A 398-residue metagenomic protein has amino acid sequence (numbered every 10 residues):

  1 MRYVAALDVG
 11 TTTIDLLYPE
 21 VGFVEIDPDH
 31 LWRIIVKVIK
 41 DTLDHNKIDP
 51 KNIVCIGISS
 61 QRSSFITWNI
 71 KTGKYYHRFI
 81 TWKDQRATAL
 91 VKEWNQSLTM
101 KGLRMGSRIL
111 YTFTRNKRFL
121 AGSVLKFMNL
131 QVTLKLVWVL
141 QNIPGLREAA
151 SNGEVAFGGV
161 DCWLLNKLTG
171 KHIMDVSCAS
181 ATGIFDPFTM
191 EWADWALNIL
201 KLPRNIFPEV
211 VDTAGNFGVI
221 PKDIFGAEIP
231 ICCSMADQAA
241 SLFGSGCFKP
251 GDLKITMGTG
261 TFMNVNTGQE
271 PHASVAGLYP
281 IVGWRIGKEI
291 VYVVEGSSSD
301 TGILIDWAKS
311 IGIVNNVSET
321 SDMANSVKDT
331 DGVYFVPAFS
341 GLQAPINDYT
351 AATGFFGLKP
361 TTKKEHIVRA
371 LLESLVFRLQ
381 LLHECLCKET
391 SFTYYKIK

Functional and structural regions predicted by a protein language model:
M1-R78, A89, E209, F225-C233: N-terminal glycine/serine-rich phosphate-binding loop of ATP-dependent small-molecule kinases, especially carbohydrate
Y3-L7, T88, K92-T114, R118-K126 (+5 more regions): Active-site core segments that coordinate phosphate-bearing ligands/cofactors across diverse enzyme families
D49-N52, I206, V376, T393: Short loop/turn motifs at secondary-structure junctions
F79-I80, S177: Short clusters of small/polar residues that mark proteolytic maturation junctions
D84: Carbohydrate-associated surface elements
